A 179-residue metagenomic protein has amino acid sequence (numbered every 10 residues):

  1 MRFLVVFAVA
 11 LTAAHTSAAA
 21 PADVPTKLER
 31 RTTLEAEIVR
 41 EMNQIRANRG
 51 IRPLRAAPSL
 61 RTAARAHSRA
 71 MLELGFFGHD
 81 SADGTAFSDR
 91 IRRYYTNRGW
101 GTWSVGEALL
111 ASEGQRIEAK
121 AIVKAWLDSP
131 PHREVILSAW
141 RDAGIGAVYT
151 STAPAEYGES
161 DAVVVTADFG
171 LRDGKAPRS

Functional and structural regions predicted by a protein language model:
M1-F3: Positively charged n-region of N-terminal signal peptides that target proteins for export
V5-A14: Bacterial N-terminal signal peptides
T16-A22: Boundary at the C-terminal end of the N-terminal hydrophobic targeting segment
A22-D23, R172: Anionic, Ser/Thr-rich low-complexity intrinsically disordered regions
V24-T26, R30-R93, S138-T150: Short, well-ordered surface patches within globular domains
F87-D173: A well-ordered secondary-structure block
R178-S179: Short, solvent-exposed mixed-charge patches
